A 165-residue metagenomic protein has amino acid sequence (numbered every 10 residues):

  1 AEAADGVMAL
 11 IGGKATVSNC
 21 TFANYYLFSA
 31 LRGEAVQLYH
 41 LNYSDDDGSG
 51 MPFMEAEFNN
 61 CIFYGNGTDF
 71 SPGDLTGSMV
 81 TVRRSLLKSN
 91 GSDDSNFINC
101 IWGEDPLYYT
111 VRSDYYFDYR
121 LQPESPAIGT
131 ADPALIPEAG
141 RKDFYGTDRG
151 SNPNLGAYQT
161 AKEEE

Functional and structural regions predicted by a protein language model:
A1-Q122, Y145: Predominantly extracellular beta-rich ligand-binding scaffolds that present long acidic/polar faces for carbohydrate
F22, A30-R32, A134-I136, E164-E165: Surface-exposed beta-strand edges and their flanking turn/coil or helix-capping segments
I98-E163: C-terminal accessory segments
